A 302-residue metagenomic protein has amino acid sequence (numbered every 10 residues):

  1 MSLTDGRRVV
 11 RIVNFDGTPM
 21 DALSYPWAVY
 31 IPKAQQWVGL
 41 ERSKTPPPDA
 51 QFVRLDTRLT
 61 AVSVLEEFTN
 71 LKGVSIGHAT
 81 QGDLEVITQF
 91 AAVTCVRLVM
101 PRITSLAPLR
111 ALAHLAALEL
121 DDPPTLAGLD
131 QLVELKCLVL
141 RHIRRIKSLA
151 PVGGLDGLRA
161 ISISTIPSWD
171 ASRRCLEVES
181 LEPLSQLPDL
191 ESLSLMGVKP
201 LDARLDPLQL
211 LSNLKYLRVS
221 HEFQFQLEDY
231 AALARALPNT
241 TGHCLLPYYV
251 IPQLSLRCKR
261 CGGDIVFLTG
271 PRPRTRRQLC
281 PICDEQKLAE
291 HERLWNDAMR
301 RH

Functional and structural regions predicted by a protein language model:
S2-H302: Concave beta-strand-loop units of leucine-rich repeat
